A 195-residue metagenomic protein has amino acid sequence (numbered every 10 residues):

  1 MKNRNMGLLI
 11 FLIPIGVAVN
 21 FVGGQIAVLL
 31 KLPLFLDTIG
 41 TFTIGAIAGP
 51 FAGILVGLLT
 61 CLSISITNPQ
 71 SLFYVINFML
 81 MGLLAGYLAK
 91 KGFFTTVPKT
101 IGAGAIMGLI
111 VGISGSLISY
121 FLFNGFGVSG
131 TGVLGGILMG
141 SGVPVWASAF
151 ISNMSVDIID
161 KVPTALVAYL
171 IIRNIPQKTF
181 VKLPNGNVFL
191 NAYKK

Functional and structural regions predicted by a protein language model:
M1-I47, F51-L62: Hydrophobic transmembrane alpha-helices
G7-L12, F35-T38, T60-I64, F78-M81 (+4 more regions): Residue-level signal for functionally critical sites in structured catalytic/ligand-binding pockets
L12, G16, N20, T41 (+9 more regions): Alpha-helical transmembrane segments in multi-pass membrane proteins
F21-L36, L58-T96, S129: Interfacial aromatic-anchored transmembrane helix boundaries in multi-pass membrane proteins
L29-K31, S71-F73, F94-K195: Membrane-embedded alpha-helical hairpins and interfacial helices in multi-pass inner-membrane proteins
